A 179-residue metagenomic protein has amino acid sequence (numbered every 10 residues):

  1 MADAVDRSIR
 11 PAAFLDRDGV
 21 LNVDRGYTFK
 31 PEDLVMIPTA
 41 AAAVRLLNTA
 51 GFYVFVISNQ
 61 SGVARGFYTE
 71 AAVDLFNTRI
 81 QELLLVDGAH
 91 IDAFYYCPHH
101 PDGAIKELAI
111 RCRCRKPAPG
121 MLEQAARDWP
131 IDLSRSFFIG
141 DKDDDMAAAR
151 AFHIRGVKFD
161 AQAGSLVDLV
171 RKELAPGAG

Functional and structural regions predicted by a protein language model:
A2-F55: Active-site neighborhood of HAD-like aspartate-dependent phosphohydrolases
A2-S8, A71, L75-D92, P101-F138 (+1 more regions): Asp-based, Mg2+/Mn2+-dependent phosphohydrolase catalytic module
D16, A43-L46, S61, D128 (+2 more regions): Short alpha-helical scaffold segments that flank and stabilize functional sites
D16-D18, N59, D141, D145: Acidic active-site catalytic centers that drive phospho-/nucleotidyl reactions and related ester hydrolyses
V20-D24, N59-S61, P101-G103, E123-A126: A short alpha-helix capping/helix-coil boundary motif
L21-I37, V63-F67, A71-A72, V86-D87 (+1 more regions): Metal-dependent phosphoesterase signature
A40, V44-I80, A89-H100, A149: Substrate-recognition element of Asp-dependent hydrolases with the DxDx(T/V) motif
